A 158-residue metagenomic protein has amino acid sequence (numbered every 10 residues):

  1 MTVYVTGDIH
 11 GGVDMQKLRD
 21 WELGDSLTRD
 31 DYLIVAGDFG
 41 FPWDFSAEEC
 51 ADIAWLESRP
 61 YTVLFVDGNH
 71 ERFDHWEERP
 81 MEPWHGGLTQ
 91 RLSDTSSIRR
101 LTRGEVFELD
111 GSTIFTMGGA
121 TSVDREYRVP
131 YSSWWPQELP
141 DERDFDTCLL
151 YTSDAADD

Functional and structural regions predicted by a protein language model:
T2, T6, G12-L109: Core catalytic region of metal-dependent phosphoesterases/phosphodiesterases, especially metallo-beta-lactamase-like
V5, S112-G118: Short hydrophobic-aromatic micro-motifs
I9, V13, S132-D141: Catalytic cores of nucleotide-sugar-dependent glycosyltransferases that transfer UDP/GDP/TDP-activated
T28, P140-R143: Ser/Thr-centered flexible coil motifs
F65-D67, R143-C148: Helical cap/lid subdomain of alpha/beta-hydrolase-fold lipid enzymes that gates access to the catalytic pocket
E78-M81, R128-S132: "Short basic amphipathic alpha-helical interaction patches in structured regions
G118-G119, D124-P130: A short secondary-structure junction signal
Y151-D158: Conserved small/polar residues in nucleotide/adenosyl-binding loops
